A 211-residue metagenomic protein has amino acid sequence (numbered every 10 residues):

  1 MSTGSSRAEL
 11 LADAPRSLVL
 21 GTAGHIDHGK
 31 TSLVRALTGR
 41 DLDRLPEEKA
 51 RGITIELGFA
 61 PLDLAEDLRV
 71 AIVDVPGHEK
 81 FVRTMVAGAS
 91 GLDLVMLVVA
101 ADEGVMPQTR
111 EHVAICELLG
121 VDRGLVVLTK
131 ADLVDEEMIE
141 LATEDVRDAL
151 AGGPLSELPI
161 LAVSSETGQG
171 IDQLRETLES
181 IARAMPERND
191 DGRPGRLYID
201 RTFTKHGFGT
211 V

Functional and structural regions predicted by a protein language model:
S2-V75: Conserved G1/Walker A P-loop phosphate-binding module
A12, D148-V211: Conserved catalytic-core segments of large NTP-driven translation/proteostasis enzymes
S17-L20, G24-I26, C116, A131 (+1 more regions): Conserved structured catalytic cores and adjacent interaction surfaces of nucleotide-binding/hydrolyzing enzymes
V19-G21, S32, A71-I72, L125 (+3 more regions): Structured core elements
D27, L33, G52, I72-D74 (+8 more regions): Residue-level signature of catalytic and energy-coupling elements of molecular machines, predominantly ATP/GTP-dependent
R35, R83, A87, L97 (+6 more regions): Solvent-exposed alpha-helical segments within well-ordered globular domains of core cellular machineries
T38, L42, P46, A50 (+9 more regions): Signal for well-folded cores of large energy- and translation-related assemblies
L68-R69, V75-K80, S90-V113, E117-L141: Conserved Switch II/interswitch segment of TRAFAC-class P-loop GTPases
